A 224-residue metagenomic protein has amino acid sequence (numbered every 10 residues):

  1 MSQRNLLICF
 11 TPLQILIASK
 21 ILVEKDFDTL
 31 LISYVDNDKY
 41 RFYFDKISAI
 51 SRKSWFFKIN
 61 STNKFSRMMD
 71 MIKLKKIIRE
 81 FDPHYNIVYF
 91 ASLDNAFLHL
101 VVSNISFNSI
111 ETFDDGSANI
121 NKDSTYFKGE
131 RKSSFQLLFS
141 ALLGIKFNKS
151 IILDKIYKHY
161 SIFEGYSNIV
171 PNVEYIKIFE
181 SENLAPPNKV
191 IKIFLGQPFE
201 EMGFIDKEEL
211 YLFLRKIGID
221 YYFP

Functional and structural regions predicted by a protein language model:
M1, M68-M71, M202: Detector for methionine-enriched segments
M1-N5, D26, H84, L184-I193 (+2 more regions): A short, charged/proline- and glycine-enriched loop that marks the coil->beta-strand transition at the N-terminal
L6-K146: Active-site and donor-binding regions of nucleotide-sugar-utilizing enzymes
L13, I178-L184, E209-F213: A short, well-structured juxtamembrane/interface segment
I32, I87, K155-K158, I219-D220: Intrinsically disordered, low-complexity segments enriched in small/polar residues
D38, E164, V170, R215-I217: Generic alpha-helical secondary structure signal
N121-K122, F127-G203: A nucleotide-sugar donor-handling region in carbohydrate enzymes
N188-P224: Conserved catalytic-core segment of nucleotide-activated headgroup transferases in glycan assembly
